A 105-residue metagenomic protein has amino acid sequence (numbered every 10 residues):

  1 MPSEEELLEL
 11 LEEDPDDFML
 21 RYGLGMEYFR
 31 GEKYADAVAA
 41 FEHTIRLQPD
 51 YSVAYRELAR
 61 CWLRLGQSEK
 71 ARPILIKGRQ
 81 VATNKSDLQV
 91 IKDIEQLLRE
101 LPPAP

Functional and structural regions predicted by a protein language model:
E9-L10, H43-T44, G78: Canonical positions in the second alpha-helix
E13, L47, R64, V81-K85: Structural marker of alpha-solenoid helical repeat scaffolds
